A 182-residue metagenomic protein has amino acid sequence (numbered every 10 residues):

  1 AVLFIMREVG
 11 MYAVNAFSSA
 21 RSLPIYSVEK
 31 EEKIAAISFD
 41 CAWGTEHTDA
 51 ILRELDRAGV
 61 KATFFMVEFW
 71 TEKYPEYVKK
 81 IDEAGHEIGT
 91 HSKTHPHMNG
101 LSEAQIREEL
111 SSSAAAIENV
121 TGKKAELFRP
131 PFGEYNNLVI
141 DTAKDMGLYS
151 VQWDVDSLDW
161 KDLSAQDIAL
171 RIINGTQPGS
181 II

Functional and structural regions predicted by a protein language model:
A1-E8: Hydrophobic membrane-insertion alpha-helices, especially the h-region of bacterial N-terminal signal peptides
I5, R21, E29, R57-A58 (+4 more regions): Generic low-polarity alpha-helical segments
E8-V14: Membrane-interface capping segments at transmembrane-helix boundaries
V14-L101, Q105, E109, A114-A116 (+2 more regions): Active-site beta->alpha N-cap acidic-glycine motif
A50, E72, P96-I182: Catalytic domains of cell-wall/extracellular-matrix polysaccharide-remodeling enzymes, centered on de-N-acetylation
